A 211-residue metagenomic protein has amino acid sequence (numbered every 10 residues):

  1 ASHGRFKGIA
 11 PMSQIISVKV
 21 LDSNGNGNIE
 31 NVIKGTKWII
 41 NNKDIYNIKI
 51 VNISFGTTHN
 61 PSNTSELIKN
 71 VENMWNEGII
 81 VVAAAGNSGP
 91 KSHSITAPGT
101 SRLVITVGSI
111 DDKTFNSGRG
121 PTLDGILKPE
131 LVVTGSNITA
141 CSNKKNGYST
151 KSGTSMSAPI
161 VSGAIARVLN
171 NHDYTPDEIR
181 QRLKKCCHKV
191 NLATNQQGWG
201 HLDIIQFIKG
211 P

Functional and structural regions predicted by a protein language model:
A1-E30, Y46-K49, N76, T100-L103 (+2 more regions): Subtilisin-like serine protease catalytic core
I16-D22, V51, G135-Q197, H201: Hydrolase catalytic cores
L21-G25, G56-N60, N87-K91, I110-T114 (+4 more regions): Solvent-exposed loop/turn segments at secondary-structure junctions within structured extracellular/periplasmic domains
K37-S62, A84: Short acidic, glycine-rich surface-loop motifs adjacent to enzyme active sites
E66-V81: Catalytic-core regions built around general acid/base machinery
L67-V71, K91-I95, N116-G118: Short beta-alpha junctions and helix-cap segments that line functional grooves
N87-L103: Glycine-rich, charge-decorated loop segments at or immediately adjacent to ligand/cofactor-binding or catalytic sites
G99-N170, Q206-F207: Extracellular S/T/G-rich loop segment that most often corresponds to the catalytic His/Ser-adjacent loop
